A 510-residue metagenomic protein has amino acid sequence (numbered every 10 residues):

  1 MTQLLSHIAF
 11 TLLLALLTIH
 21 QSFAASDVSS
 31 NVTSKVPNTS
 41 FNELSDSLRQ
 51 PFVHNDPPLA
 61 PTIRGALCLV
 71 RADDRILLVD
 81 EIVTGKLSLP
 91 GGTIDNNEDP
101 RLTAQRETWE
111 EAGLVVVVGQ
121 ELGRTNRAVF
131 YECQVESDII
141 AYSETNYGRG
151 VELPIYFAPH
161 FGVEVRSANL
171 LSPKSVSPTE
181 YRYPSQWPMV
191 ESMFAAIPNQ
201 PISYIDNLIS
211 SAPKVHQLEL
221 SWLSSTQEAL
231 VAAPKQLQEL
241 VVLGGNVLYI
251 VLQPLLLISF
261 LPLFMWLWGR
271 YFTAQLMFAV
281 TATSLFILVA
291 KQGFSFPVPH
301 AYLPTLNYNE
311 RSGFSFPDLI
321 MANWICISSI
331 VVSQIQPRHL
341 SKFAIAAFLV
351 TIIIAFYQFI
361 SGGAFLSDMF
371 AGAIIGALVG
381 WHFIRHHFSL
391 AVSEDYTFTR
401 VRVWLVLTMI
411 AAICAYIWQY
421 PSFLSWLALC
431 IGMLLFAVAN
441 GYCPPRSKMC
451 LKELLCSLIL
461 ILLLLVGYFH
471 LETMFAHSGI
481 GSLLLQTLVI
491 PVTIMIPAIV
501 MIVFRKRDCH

Functional and structural regions predicted by a protein language model:
M1-A9: Bacterial N-terminal signal peptides that target proteins for export
A9-I19: Bacterial N-terminal signal peptides
A25-D27, K35-L67: Acidic, metal-coordinating catalytic segment for phosphate/diphosphate chemistry, firing primarily on the Nudix
P37, S45-R49, D56, F194-A347 (+1 more regions): Hydrophobic alpha-helical bundle signature of multipass membrane enzymes
D73-R106: Conserved Nudix-box catalytic region and its N-terminal flanking loop in Nudix hydrolases and closely related
I94-K214: Unchanged
F294-L306, T351-F383, T473-G479: Interfacial helix-loop-helix junctions of multi-pass membrane proteins
D368-L390, L429-A439: Specific transmembrane alpha-helix
